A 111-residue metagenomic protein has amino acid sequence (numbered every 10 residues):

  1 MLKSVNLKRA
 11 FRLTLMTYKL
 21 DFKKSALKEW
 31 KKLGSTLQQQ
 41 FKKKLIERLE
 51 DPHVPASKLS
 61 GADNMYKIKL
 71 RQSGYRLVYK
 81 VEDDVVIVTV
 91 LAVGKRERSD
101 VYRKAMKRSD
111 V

Functional and structural regions predicted by a protein language model:
L2-K19, K28-K32, Q39, L70-Y75 (+1 more regions): Enriched for short, Lys/Arg-rich terminal
F22-P55: N-terminal first-folded block
S25, G61-N64, K95: Residues that form or immediately flank small-molecule/cofactor binding pockets and catalytic motifs
I46-L70: A short, surface-exposed loop/turn module that caps and links secondary-structure elements
